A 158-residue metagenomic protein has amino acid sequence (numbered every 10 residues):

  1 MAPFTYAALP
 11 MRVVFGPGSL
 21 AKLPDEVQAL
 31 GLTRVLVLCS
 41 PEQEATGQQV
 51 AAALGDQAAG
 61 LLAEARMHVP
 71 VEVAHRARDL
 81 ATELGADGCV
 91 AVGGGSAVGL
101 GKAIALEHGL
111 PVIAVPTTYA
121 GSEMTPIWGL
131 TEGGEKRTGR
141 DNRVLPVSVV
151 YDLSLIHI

Functional and structural regions predicted by a protein language model:
M1-G88: ATP/NTP phosphate-donor binding region
M11, A21, D25, L106-I156: A glycine/threonine-rich phosphate-anchoring loop and its flanking beta-alpha core in nucleotide/phosphate-binding
V14, A91-G93, I127: Short glycine/serine/threonine-biased micro-segments
E42, R66-V69, S96, Y119 (+1 more regions): Glycine-/small-residue-rich active-site loops that bind phosphorylated ligands and cofactors
T46-Q49, L100-K102, E123-T125: Short glycine-/acidic-enriched loop or helix-start segments at secondary-structure transitions that form or flank
V50-A53, R76-A77, I104-E107, I127-L130: Short, glycine/charged-enriched secondary-structure capping and boundary segments
A77, G101, I158: Aromatic/hydrophobic pocket-lining residues that form π-stacking "cages" and hydrophobic walls in ligand
A81-I104, H108-Y119: A short, small-residue-rich loop immediately preceding and capping a beta-strand
